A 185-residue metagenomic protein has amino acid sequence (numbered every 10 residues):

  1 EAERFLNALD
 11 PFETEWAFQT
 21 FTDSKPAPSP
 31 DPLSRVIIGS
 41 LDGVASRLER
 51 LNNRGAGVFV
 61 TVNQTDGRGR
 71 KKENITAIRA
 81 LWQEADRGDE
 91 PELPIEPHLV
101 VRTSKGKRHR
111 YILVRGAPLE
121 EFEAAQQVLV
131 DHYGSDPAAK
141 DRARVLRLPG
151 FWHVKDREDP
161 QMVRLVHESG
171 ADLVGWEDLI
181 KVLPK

Functional and structural regions predicted by a protein language model:
E1-R79: DNA replication initiation on ssDNA origins
A2, L9, E13-F18, A56 (+4 more regions): Generic intrinsically disordered, low-complexity segments enriched for polar/acidic and small residues
I38, S104, V114-G116: Conserved aromatic
L51-N52, V60-P94, V114-K185: DNA replication initiation modules
V100-H109, L146: Short, conserved phosphate-binding/catalytic loop or strand-edge motifs used in phosphoryl-/nucleotidyl-transfer
